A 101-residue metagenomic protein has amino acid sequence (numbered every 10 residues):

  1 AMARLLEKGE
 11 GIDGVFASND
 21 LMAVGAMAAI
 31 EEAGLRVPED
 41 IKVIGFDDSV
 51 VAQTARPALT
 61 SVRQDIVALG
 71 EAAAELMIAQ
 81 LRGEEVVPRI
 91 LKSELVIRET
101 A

Functional and structural regions predicted by a protein language model:
A1-K8: Structural motif
K8-A101: Flexible loop/turn connectors
